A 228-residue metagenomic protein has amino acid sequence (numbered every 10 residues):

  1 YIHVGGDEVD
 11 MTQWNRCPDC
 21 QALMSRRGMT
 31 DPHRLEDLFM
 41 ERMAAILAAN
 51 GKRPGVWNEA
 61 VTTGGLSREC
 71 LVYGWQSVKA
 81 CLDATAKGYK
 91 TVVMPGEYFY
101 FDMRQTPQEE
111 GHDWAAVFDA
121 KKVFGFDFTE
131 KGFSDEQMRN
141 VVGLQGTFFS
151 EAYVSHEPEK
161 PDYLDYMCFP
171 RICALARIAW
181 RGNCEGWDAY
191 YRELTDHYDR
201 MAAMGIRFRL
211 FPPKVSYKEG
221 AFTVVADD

Functional and structural regions predicted by a protein language model:
Y1-C70, W75-K87: Active-site neighborhood of glycoside hydrolase catalytic domains
R53-T62, L66-C70, G74-G220: Flexible, acidic glycine-rich loops studded with aromatic residues
F222-D227: Aromatic/hydrophobic beta-strand junction motif of beta-rich domains
